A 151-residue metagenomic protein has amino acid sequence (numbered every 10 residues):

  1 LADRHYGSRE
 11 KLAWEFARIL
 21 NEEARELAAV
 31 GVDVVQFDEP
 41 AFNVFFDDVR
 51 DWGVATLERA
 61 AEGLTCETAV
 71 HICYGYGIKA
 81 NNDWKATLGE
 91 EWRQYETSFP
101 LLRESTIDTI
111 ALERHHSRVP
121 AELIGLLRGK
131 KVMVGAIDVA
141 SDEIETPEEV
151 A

Functional and structural regions predicted by a protein language model:
L1-A151: Domain-level signal for soluble alpha/beta catalytic cores
